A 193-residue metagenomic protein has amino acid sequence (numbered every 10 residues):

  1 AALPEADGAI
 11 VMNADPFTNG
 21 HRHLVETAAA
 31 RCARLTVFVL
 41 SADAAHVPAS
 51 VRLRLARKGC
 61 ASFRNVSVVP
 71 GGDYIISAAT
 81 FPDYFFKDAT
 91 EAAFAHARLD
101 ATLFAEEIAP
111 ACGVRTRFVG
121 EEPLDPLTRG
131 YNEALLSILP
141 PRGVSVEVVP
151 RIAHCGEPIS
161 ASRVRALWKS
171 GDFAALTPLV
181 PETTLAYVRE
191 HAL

Functional and structural regions predicted by a protein language model:
A1-L193: Nucleotidyltransferase catalytic core that binds NTPs
